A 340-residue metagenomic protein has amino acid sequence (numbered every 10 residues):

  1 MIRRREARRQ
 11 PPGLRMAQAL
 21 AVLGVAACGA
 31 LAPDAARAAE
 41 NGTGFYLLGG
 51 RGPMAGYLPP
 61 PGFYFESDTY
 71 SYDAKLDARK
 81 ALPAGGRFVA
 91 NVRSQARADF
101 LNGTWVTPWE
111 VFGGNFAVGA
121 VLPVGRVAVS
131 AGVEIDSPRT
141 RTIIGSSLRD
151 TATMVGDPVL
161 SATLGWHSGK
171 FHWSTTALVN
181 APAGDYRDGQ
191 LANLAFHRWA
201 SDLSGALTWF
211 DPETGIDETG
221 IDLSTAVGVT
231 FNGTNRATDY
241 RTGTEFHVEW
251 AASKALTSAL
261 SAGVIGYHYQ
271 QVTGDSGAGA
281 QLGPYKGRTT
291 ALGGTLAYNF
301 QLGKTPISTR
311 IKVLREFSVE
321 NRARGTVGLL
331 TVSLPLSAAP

Functional and structural regions predicted by a protein language model:
M1-G44, S337-P340: Cleavable N-terminal export/targeting peptides
A39-N41, M54-G62, A74-L76, T107-A117 (+7 more regions): Short loop/turn motifs that connect adjacent beta-strands in outer-membrane beta-barrel proteins
G52-P53, G85-N91, I143-R149, R187-L194 (+3 more regions): Extracellular loop and loop/strand-boundary signature of outer-membrane beta-barrel proteins
P53-A55, S67, L101-T107, L160-W166 (+6 more regions): Residues on the lipid-exposed face of transmembrane beta-strands in outer-membrane beta-barrel proteins
F63-S67, G114-L122, L160, W173-A177 (+7 more regions): Transmembrane beta-strands of outer-membrane beta-barrel proteins
T69-K75, L122-A128, W166, V179-D185 (+6 more regions): Transmembrane beta-strands of outer-membrane beta-barrel pores
G85, N235-P340: Outer membrane beta-barrel transmembrane domains
R93-L101, A152-P158, A195-S201, Y240-F246 (+2 more regions): Residues that define the transmembrane beta-barrel architecture of outer-membrane proteins
